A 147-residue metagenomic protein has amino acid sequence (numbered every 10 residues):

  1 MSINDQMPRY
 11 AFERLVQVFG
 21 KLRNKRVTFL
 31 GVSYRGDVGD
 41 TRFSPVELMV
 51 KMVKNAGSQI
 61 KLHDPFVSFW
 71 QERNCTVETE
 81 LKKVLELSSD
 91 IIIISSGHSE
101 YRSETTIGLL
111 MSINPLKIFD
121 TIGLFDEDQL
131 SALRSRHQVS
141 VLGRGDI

Functional and structural regions predicted by a protein language model:
M1-I147: Structural/interface elements that position substrates and couple domains in central-metabolism enzymes
